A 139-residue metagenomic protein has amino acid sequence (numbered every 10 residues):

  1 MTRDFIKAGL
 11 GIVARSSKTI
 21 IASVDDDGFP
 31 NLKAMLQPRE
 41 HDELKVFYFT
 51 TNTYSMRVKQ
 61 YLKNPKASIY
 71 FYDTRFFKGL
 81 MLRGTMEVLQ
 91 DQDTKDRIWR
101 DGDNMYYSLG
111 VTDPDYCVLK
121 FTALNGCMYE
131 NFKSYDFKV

Functional and structural regions predicted by a protein language model:
M1-D4, K59-Q60: Short, positively charged
R3-D4, S16-I21, R100-D103: Short Pro/Gly-enriched beta-strand edge/turn motifs at strand-loop
G11-D26, A67-F71: A short, Trp-centered hydrophobic/proline-enriched beta-strand micro-motif
S16-K18, K45-F47, N64-A67, P114-Y116 (+1 more regions): Short, surface-exposed beta-edge/turn micro-motifs
T19-F49: N-terminal leader/targeting helix
D27-P30, F76-K78, Y129: Short glycine/serine/proline-enriched coil/turn segments at secondary-structure junctions
P38-F76: A short mixed-secondary-structure module that forms the rim of ligand-binding clefts
M81-V139: Charged, gly/pro-rich active-site loop segments
